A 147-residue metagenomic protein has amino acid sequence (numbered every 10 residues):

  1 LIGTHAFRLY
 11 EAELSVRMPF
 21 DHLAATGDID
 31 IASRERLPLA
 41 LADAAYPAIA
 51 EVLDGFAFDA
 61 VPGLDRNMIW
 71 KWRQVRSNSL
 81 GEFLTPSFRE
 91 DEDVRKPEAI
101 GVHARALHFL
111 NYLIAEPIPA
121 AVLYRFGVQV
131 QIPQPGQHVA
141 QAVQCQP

Functional and structural regions predicted by a protein language model:
L1-P147: Compositionally biased terminal segments of proteins
